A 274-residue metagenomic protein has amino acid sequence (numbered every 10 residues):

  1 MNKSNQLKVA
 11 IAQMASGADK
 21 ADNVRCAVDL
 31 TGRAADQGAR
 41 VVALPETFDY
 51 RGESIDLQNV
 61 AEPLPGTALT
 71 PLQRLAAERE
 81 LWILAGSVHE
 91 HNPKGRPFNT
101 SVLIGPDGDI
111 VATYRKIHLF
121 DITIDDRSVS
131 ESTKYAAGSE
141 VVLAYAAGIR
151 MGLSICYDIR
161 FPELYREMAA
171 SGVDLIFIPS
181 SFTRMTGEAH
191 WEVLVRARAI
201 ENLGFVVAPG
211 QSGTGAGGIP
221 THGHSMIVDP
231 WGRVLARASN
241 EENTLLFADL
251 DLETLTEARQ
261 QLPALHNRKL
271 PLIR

Functional and structural regions predicted by a protein language model:
M1-V41, F177: N-terminal active-site segment of His-dependent metallophosphoesterases
N2-V9, L143-G152, L175: Beta-strand-turn-beta hairpins that frame and shape the catalytic cleft of phosphate-ester-processing enzymes
V9, L103-V111, V228-L235: Short, glycine-anchored, charge-dense loop/turn motifs used at functional sites
K20, V28-D107, T113, F182-G204: Cys-nucleophile CN-hydrolase/nitrilase-fold catalytic domain and related Cys-dependent amidase chemistry that acts on
L64-L84, R150, I159-L245: CN hydrolase (nitrilase-like) catalytic-core segments centered on the catalytic cysteine and neighboring Lys/Glu
A85-G86, T100-L103, V142-A144, S225-I227 (+1 more regions): Short beta-strand scaffold segments in enzyme catalytic cores
N92-S171, R184-V193, Q260-A264: Active-site catalytic loop in hydrolytic enzyme cores
T100, T113-K116, I178, R237 (+1 more regions): Residue-level detector of high-confidence beta-strand sites
